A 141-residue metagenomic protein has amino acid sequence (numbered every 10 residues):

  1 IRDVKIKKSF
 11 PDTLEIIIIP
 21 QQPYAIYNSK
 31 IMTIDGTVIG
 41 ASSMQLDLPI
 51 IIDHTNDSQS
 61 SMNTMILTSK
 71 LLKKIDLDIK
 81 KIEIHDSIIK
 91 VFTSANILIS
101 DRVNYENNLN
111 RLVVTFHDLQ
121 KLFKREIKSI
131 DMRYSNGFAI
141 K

Functional and structural regions predicted by a protein language model:
I1, S9, Q59-S61, T68 (+3 more regions): Residue-level signal for well-ordered alpha-helical segments
R2, K70-D78, Q120-R125: Short secondary-structure junctions
R2-P20: Membrane-embedded segments
L14-L98: Extracytoplasmic segments of membrane-associated envelope/inner-membrane machinery
V103-K141: Extracytoplasmic/luminal low-complexity segments enriched in Pro/Gly and acidic/polar residues that act as flexible
